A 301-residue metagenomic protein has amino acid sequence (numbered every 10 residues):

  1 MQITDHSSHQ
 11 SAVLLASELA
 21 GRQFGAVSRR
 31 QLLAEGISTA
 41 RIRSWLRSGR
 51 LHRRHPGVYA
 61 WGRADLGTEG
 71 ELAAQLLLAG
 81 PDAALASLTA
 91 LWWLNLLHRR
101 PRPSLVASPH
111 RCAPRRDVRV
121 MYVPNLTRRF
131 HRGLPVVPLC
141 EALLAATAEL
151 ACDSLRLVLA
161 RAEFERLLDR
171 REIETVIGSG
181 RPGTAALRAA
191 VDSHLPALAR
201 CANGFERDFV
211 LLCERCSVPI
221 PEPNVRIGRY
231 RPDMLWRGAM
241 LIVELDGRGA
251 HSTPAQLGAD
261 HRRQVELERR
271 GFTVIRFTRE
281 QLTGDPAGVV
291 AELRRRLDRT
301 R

Functional and structural regions predicted by a protein language model:
M1-A186, S193, C216, E222 (+1 more regions): Short gly/ser-rich loop at a beta-strand->alpha-helix junction or flexible surface loop bordering the NTP-binding
Q2-S11, P81, E163-R301: Surface segments flanking catalytic/ligand-binding clefts of nucleic-acid enzymes
